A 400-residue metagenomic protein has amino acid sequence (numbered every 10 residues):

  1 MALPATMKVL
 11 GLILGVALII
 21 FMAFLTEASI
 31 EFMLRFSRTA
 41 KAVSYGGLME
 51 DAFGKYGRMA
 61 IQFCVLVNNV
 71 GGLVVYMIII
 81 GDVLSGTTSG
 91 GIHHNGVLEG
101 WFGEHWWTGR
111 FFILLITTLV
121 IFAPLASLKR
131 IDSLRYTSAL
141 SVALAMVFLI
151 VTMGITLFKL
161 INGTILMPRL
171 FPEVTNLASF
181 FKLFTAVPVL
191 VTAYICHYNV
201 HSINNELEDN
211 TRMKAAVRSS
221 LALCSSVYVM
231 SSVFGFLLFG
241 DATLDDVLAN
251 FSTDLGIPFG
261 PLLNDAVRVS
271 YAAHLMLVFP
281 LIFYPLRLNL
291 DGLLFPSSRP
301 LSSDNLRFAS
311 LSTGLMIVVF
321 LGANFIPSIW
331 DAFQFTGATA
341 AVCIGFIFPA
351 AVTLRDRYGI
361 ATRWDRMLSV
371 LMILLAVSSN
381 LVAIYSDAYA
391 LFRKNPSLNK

Functional and structural regions predicted by a protein language model:
M1, A23-F32, T118-S127, P349: Central hydrophobic cores of alpha-helical transmembrane segments in multi-pass inner-membrane proteins across all
L3-G11, I131-D132: Short, hydrophobic transmembrane alpha-helix segments
T6, P124-L128, L321-P327: Hydrophobic alpha-helical transmembrane segments
L10-A23, V142, T336-A340: Loop-to-helix transition at the N-terminal end of transmembrane alpha-helices
A17-F53, N68: Juxtamembrane transmembrane-helix boundary signature
F21, L25, S37, N68-G71 (+3 more regions): Residue-level hotspots within pore-lining transmembrane alpha-helices of multi-pass secondary transporters
E31, A42-Q62, V75-L114, T137-S141 (+3 more regions): Membrane-interfacial loop- and helix-cap regions that link adjacent transmembrane helices in polytopic membrane proteins
P124-S133, A139: Intramembrane alpha-helical segments
